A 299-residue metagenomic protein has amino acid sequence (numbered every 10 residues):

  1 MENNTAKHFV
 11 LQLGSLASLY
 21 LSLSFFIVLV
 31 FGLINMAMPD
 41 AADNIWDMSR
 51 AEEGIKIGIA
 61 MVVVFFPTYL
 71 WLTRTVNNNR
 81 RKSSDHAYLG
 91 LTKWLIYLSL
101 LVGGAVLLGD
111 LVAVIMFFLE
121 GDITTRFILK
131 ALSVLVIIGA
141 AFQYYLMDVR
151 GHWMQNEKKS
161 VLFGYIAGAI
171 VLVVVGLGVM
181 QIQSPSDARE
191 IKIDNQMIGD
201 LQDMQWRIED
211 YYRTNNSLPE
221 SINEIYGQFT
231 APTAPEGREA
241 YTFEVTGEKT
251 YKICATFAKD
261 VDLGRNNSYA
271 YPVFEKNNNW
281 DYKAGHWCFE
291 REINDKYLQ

Functional and structural regions predicted by a protein language model:
M1-N4, W71-L91, L146-K159: Cytoplasmic membrane-interface regions of multi-pass membrane proteins
E2-L21, D85-Y97: Alpha-helical transmembrane segments and their helix-start/interface "positive-inside/aromatic belt" motifs in integral
S22-D43, L107-F118: Membrane-helix interface motif
A42-I57, G121-F127: Membrane-interface segments at the starts/ends of alpha-helical transmembrane spans
E53-V76, S133-F142: Generic alpha-helical transmembrane segments
L101-R150: Membrane-embedded alpha-helical segments of integral membrane proteins
N156-S184: Internal/C-terminal transmembrane anchor helices
W206, D210-Q299: Low-complexity, acidic interaction segments enriched in glycine
